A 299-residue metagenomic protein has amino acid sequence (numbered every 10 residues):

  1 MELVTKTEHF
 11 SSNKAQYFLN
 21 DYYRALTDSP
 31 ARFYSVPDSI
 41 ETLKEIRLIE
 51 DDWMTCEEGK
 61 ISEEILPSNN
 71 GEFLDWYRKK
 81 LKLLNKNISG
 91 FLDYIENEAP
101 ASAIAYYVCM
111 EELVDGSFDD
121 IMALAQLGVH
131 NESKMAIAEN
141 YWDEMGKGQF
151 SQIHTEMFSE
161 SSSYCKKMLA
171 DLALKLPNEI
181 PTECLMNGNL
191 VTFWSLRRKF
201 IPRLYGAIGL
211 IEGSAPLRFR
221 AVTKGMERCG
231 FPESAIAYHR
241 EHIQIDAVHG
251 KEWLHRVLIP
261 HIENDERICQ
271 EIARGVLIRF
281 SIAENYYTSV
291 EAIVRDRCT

Functional and structural regions predicted by a protein language model:
M1-T299: Non-heme di-metal
